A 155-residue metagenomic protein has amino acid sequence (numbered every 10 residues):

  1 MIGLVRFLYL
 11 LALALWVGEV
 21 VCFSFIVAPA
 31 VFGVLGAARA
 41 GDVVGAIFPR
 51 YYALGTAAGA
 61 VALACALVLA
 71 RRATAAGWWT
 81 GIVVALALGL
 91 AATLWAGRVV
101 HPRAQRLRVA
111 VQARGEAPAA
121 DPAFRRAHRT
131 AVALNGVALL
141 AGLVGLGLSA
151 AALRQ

Functional and structural regions predicted by a protein language model:
M1-Q155: Polytopic transmembrane helical bundles with strong interfacial aromatic enrichment
